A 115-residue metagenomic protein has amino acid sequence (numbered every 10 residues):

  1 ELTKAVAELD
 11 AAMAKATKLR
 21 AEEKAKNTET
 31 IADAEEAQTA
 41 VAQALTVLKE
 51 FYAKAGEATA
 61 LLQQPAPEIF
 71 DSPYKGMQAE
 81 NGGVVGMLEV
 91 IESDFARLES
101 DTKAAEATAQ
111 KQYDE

Functional and structural regions predicted by a protein language model:
E1-E115: Long, compositionally biased alpha-helical segments
